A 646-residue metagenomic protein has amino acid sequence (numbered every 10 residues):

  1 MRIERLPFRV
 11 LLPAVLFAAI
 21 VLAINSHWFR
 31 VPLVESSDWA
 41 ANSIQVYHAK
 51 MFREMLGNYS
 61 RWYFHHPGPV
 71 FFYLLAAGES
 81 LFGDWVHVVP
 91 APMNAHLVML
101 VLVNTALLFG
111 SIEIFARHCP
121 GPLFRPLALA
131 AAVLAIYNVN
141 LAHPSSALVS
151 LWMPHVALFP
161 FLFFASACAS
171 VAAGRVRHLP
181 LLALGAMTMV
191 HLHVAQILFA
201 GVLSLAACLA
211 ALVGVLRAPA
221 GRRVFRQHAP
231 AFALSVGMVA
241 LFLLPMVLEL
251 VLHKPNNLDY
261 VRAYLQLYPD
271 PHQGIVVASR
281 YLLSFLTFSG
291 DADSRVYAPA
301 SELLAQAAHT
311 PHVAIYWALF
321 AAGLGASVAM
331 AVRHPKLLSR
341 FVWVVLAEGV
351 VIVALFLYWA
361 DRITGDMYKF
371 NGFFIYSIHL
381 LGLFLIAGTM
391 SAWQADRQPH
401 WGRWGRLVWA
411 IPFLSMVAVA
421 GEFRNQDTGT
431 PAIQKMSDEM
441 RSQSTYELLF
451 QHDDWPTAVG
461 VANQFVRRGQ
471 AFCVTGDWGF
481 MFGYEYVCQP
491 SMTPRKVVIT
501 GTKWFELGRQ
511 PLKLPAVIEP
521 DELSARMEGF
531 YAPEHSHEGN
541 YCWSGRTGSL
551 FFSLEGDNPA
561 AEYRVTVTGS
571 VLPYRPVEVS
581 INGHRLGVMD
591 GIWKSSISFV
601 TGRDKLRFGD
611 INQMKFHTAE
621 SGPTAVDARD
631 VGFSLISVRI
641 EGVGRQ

Functional and structural regions predicted by a protein language model:
I3-L6, A116-L127, R175, V215-A233 (+1 more regions): Membrane-interface helix-loop-helix junctions at transmembrane boundaries of multi-pass membrane enzymes, predominantly
V15, A387-G421: Signature aromatic-anchored transmembrane alpha helix within multi-pass, membrane-resident enzymes that catalyze glycan
A40-Y73, A77-V86: Extracytosolic helix-loop segments that constitute the early lumenal/periplasmic catalytic or substrate-binding loops
Q45-H48, V215, P219, P230-A318: Transmembrane-lumen/periplasm boundary regions of multi-pass, lipid-linked membrane glycan transferases
P69, Y73, D84-F109, A147-P154 (+1 more regions): Loop-to-helix entry region of an early transmembrane alpha helix in multi-pass inner-membrane enzymes
N94-L123, I136, F163, G325-A331: Transmembrane-helix motifs of polytopic, lipid-linked glycan transferases
P154-P160, W343-A354, Y358-A395: Hydrophobic/aromatic-rich transmembrane helices and adjacent perimembrane loops
L179-L205, M238-L241: Membrane-interface alpha helices of multi-pass inner-membrane proteins
